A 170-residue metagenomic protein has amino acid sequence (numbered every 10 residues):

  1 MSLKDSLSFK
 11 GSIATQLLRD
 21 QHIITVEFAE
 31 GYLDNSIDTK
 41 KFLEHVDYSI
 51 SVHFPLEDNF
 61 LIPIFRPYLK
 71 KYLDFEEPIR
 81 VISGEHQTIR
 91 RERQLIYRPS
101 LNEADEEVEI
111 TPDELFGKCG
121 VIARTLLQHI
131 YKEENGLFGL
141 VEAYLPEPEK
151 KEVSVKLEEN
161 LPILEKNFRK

Functional and structural regions predicted by a protein language model:
M1-K170: Small-residue-biased structural context
